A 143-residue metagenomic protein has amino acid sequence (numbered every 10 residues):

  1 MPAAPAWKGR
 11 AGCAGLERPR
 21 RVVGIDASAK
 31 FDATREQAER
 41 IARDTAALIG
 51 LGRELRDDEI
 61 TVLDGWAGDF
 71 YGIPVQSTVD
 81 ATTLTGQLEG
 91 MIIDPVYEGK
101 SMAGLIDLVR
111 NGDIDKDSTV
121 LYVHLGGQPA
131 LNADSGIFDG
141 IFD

Functional and structural regions predicted by a protein language model:
M1-T61, V123-D143: Glycine-rich phosphate/pyrophosphate-binding loop at beta-loop-alpha junctions
D57-K116: Active-site-adjacent helical/loop segments in soluble small-molecule enzymes
T119-L121: Conserved beta-strand elements of the Class I
